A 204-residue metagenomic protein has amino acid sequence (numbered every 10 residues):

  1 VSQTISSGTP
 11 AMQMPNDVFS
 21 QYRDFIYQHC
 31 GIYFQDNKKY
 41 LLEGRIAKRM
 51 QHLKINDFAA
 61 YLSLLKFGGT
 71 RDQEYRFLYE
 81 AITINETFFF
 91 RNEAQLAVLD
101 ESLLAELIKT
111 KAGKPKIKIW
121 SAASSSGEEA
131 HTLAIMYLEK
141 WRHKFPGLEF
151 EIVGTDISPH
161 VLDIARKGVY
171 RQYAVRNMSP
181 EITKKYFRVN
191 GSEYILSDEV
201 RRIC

Functional and structural regions predicted by a protein language model:
S2-W120: Conserved AdoMet
K48, S125-G127, S158-H160: Short, internal active-site loops enriched in acidic
A97, H131, D163: Alpha-helical elements of the RecA-like P-loop NTPase motor core of helicases
L103, L107, Y137-W141, V169: Active-site catalytic pocket residues across diverse enzymes, especially alpha/beta-hydrolases
K114-T132, E151-V153: Conserved class I S-adenosyl-L-methionine
A122, H143-C204: Extended basic-aromatic, gly/pro-enriched interface segments that bind polyanionic ligands
S126-F145: Conserved SAM-binding loop of SAM-dependent methyltransferases across substrates and taxa, primarily the Class I
